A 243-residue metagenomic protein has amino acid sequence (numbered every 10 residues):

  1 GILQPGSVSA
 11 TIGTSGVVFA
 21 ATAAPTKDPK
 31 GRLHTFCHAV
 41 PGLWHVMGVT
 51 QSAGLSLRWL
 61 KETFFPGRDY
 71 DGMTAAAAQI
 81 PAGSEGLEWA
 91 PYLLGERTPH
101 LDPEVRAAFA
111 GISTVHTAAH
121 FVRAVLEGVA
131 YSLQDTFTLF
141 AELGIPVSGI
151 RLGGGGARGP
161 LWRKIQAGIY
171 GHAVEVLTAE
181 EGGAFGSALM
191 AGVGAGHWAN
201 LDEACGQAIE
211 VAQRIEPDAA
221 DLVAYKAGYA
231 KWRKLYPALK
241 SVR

Functional and structural regions predicted by a protein language model:
G1-R243: Active-site core segments that coordinate phosphate-bearing ligands/cofactors across diverse enzyme families
